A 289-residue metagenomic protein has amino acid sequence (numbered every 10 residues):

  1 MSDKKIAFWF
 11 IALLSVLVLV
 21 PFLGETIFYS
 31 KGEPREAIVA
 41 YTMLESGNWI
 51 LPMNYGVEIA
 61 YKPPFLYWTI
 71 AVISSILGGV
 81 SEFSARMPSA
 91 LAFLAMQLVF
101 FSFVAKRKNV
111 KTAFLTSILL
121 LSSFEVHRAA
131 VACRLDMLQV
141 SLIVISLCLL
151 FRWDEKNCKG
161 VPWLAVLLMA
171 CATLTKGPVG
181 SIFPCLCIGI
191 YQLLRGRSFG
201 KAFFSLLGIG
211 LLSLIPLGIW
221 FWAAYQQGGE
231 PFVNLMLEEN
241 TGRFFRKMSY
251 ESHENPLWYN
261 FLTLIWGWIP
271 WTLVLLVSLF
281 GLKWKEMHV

Functional and structural regions predicted by a protein language model:
M1-V289: Membrane-integral, polyisoprenol-dependent glycosyltransferases of the GT-C/oligosaccharyltransferase superfamily
